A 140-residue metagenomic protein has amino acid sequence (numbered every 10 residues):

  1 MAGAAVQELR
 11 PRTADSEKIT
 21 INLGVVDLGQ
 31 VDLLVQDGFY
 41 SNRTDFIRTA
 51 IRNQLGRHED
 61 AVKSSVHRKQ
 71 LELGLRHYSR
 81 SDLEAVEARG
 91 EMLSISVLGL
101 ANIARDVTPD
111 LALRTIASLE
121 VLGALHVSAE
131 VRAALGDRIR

Functional and structural regions predicted by a protein language model:
A4, L9-R12, G29-Q30, S41-S65: Short, basic amphipathic alpha-helical segments that act as recognition/interaction helices in nucleic-acid-binding
S16-L33: Short amphipathic alpha-helix starts
G56-R89: Short, positively charged interaction helices/loops
Q70, L75, S94, L100 (+2 more regions): Detector for repetitive beta-architecture
D82-A85, A101, V107-P109, V131-A133: Extracellular beta-strand scaffolds
G90-S96, I103-A104, D110: Long, contiguous alpha-helical segments
A129, L135-R140: Compositionally biased, non-globular sequence tracts
